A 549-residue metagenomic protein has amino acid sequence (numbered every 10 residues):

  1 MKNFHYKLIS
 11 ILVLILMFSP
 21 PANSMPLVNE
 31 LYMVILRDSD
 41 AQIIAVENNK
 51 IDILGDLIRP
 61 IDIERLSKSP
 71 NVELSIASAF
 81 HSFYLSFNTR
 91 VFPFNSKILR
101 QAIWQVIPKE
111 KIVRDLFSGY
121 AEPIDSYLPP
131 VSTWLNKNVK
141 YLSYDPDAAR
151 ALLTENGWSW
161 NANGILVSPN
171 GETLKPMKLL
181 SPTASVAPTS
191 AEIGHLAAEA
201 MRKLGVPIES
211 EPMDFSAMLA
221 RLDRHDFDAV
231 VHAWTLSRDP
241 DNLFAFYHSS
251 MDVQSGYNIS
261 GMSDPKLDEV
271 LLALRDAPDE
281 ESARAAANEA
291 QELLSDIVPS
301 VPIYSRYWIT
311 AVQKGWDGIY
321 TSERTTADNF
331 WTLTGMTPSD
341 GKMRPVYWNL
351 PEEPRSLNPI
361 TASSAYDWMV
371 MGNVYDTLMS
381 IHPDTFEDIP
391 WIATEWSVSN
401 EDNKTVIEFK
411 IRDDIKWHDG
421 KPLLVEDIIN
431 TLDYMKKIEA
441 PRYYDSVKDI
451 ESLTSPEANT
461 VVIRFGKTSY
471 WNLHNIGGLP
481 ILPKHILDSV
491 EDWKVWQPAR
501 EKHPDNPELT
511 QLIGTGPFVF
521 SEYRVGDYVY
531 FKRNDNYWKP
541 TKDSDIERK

Functional and structural regions predicted by a protein language model:
H5, Q105, D445-Q497, P517-R524: Surface-exposed binding/hinge segments that line and control ligand-binding clefts or catalytic entry sites
M25, M33-I35, G55-L152, N156 (+4 more regions): Local pocket/hinge segments that shape ligand/substrate recognition
Q42-N48, P93-S96, R100-A102, E395-P441 (+2 more regions): Aromatic- and charge-enriched surface segment that lines or borders ligand/interaction sites
E73, H81, A217-D276, T361-S364: Acidic-aromatic pocket-rim loops
N95-E199, S282-A285, E289, T385-P390 (+5 more regions): Append "and occasionally in soluble cytosolic enzymes with long acidic Gly/Pro-rich linkers
S159-L236, W308, W348-S356, V525: Ligand/substrate-recognition segments at binding pockets and active sites
T310-P345, K539: Long beta-strand-rich cores associated with HINT superfamily self-processing modules
N349-N400, D433, I513: N-terminal lobe/hinge region of extracytoplasmic solute-binding protein
